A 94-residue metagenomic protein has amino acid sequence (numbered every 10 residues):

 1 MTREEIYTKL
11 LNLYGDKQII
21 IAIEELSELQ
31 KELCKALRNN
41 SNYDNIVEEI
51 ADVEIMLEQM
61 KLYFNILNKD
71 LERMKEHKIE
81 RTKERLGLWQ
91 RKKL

Functional and structural regions predicted by a protein language model:
M1-L94: Flexible "arm" and connector segments at domain edges
